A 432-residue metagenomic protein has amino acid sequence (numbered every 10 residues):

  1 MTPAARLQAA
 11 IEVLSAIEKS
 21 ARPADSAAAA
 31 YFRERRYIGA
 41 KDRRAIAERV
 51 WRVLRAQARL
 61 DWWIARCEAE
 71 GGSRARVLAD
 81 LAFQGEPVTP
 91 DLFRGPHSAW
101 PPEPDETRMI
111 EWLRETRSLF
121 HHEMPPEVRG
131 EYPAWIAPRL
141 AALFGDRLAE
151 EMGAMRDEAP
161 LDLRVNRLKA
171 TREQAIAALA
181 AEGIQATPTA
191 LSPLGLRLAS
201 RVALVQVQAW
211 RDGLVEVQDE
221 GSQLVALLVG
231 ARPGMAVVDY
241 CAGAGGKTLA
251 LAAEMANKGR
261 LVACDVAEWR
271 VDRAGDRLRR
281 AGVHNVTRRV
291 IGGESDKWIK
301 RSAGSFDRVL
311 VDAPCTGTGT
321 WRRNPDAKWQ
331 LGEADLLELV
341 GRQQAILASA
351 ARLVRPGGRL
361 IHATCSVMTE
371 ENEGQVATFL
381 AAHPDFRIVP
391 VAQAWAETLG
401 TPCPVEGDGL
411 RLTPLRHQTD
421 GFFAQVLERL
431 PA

Functional and structural regions predicted by a protein language model:
M1-V205: Class I Rossmann-like S-adenosyl-L-methionine
E173-A432: Rossmann-like S-adenosyl-L-methionine
